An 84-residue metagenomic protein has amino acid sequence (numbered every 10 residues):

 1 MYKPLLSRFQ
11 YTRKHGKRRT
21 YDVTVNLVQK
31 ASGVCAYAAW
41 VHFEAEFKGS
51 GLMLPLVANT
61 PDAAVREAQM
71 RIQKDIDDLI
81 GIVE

Functional and structural regions predicted by a protein language model:
M1-T24: Negatively charged, low-complexity tracts enriched in Asp/Glu with abundant Ser/Thr
Y2-L6, V25, E44, I76-L79: Intrinsically disordered, low-complexity regions
S7, G33-A38, A58, G81: Broad hydrophobic/π-residue packing in well-ordered secondary structure
Y11-K14, S32, E84: Intrinsic disorder/low-complexity segments in short proteins, especially the signal peptide and propeptide regions
V23-V25, Y37-A39, A64, A68 (+1 more regions): Hydrophobic beta-strand residues in large extracellular and virion-surface proteins
T24-L52: A short, structured beta-strand/loop element
E46-E84: Mixed-charge, Lys/Arg-enriched low-complexity segments
